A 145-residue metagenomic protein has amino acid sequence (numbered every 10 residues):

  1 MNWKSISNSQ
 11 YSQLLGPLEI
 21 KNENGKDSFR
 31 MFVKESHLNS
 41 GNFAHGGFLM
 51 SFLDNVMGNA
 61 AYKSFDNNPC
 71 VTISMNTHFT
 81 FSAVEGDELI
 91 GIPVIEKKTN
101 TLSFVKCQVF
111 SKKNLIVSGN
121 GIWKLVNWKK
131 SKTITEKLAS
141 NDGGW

Functional and structural regions predicted by a protein language model:
M1-W145: Terminal targeting signals and extreme-terminal segments of soluble enzymes
